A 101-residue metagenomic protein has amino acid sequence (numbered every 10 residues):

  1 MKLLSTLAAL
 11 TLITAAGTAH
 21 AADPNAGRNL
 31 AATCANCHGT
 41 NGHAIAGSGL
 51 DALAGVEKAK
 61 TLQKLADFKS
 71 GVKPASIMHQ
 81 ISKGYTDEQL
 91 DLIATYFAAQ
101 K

Functional and structural regions predicted by a protein language model:
M1-L7: Bacterial N-terminal signal peptides that target proteins for export
L12-A31, I45, G49, D67: Electrostatic cytochrome c docking/interface patches
A21, T40, I81, Y96: Residue-level hotspots at or immediately adjacent to binding/recognition sites across diverse folds
D23, L30, E57, K64 (+2 more regions): Stable alpha-helical elements in mature extracytoplasmic
A32-T40, I93: The canonical Cys-X-X-Cys-His
C37-A44, A98-A99: Detector for the c-type heme attachment site
G42-S70, H79: Gly/Gly-Pro-rich "capping" loops immediately C-terminal to redox-active cysteine motifs in periplasmic/lumenal
S70-K73, S82-K101: C-terminal capping alpha-helices of c-type cytochrome domains
